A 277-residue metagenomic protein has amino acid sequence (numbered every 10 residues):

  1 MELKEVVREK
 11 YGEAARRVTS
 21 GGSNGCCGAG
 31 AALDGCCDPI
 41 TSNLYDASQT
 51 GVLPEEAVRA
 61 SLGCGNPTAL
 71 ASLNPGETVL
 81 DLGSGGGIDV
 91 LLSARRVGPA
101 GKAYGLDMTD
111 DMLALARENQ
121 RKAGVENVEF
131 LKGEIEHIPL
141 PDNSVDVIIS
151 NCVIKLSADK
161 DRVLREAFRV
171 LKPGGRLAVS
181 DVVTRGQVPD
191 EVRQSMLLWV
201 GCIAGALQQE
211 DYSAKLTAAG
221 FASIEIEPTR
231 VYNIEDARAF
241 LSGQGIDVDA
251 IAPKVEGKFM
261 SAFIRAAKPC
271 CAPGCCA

Functional and structural regions predicted by a protein language model:
M1-N43: N-terminal auxiliary segments of SAM/dcSAM-dependent transferases
A15-T19, G30, K215-A277: C-terminal lobe and adjacent flexible extensions of AdoMet/dcAdoMet transferase-like proteins
A31-T78, D89-R96, L115: Conserved alpha-helix/loop element of class I SAM-dependent methyltransferases that forms part of the SAM/SAH-binding
C64-P67, N74-H137, R162: Class I SAM-dependent methyltransferase SAM/SAH-binding core
V79, I148-I149: Hydrophobic beta-strand segment of the Class I
V97-G98, S157-A158, L171-P173: Helix-to-beta-strand junctions that scaffold the AdoMet/dcAdoMet cofactor pocket in Class I SAM-dependent enzymes
D161-R176: A short glycine-rich, Lys/Arg-flanked "PGG" loop and its adjoining helix->strand segment in the class I
V183-I203: Short, glycine-/aromatic-enriched active-site segment of Class I SAM-dependent methyltransferases
